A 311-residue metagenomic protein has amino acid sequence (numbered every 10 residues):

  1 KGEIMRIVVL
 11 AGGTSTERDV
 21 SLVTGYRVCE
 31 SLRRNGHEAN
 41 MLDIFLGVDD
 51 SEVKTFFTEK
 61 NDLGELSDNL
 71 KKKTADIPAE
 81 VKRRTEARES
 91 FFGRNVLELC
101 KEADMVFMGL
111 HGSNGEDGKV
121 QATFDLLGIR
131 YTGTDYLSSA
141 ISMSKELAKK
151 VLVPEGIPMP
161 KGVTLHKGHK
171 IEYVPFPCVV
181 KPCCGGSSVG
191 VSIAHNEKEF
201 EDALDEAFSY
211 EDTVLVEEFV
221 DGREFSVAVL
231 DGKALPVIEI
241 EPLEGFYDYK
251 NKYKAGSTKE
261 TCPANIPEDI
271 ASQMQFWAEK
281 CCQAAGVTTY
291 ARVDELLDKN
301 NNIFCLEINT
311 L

Functional and structural regions predicted by a protein language model:
G2-L137, I141-M143, L147, P154 (+1 more regions): ATP-binding N-terminal substructure of ATP-dependent carboxylate-amine bond-forming enzymes
I4-A11, S15, V23, V96-C100 (+3 more regions): Active-site nucleotide/adenylate-binding loops and adjacent lid/helix of ATP-dependent enzymes
M5, L10-T14, P267-L311: ATP-dependent carboxylate activation and anion-phosphoryl transfer catalytic cores that bind Mg-ATP to form
G112, S188, L243, N309-L311: Glycine-rich phosphate/pyrophosphate-binding beta-alpha loops
G128-G133, Y253-K259, N309: Short glycine/proline- and charge-enriched loop/turn segments that cap or connect secondary-structure elements
T132, P160-K161, L235, Y247 (+2 more regions): A short, local hydrophobic-aromatic micro-motif
H195-F276, L297-F304: Phosphate-binding site of ATP-dependent enzymes
